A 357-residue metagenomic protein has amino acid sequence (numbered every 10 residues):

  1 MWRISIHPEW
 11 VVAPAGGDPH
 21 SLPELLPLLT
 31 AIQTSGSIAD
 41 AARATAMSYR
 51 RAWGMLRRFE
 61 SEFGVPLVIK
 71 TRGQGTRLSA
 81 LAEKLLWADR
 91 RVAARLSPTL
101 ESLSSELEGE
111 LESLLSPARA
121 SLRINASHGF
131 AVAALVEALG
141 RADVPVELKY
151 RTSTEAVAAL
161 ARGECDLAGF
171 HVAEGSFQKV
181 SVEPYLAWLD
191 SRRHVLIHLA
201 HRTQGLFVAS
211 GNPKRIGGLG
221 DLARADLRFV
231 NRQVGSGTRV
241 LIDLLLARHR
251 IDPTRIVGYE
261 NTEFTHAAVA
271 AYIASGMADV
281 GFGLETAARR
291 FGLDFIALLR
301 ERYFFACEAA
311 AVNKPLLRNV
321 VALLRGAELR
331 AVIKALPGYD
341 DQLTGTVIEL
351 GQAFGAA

Functional and structural regions predicted by a protein language model:
M1-E164, E183-H194, L219, A247 (+1 more regions): N-terminal hydrophobic or amphipathic helices and topogenic motifs
L22-L25, D190-G205, L293-A322, L343-I348: Periplasmic-binding protein-like
A118-S127, G220-V240: Short loop->beta-strand "edge-of-pocket" segments that line small-molecule binding or catalytic clefts across diverse
P145-T152, R232, P253-T265: Short beta-strand-to-loop elements that line the ligand-binding cleft of bilobed periplasmic-binding protein-like
T154-A168, V172-A173, T262-M277: Short helices/loops that flank or line small-molecule/ion binding pockets
H171-Y185, A270-L299: A ligand-binding cleft/hinge motif common to bilobed small-molecule-binding domains
L199, V208-F229: Flexible hinge/capping segments at coil-to-helix
S210-G217, I251, A310-L316: Short helix-loop capping/hinge motifs at secondary-structure junctions, enriched in acidic/polar residues
